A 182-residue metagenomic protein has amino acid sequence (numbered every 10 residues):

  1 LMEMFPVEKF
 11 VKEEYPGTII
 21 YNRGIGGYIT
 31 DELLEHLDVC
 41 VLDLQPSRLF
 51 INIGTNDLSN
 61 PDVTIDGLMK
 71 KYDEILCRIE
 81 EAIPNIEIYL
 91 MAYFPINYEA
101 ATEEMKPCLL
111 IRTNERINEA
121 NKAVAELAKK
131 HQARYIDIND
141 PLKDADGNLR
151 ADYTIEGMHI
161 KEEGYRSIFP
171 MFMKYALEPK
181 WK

Functional and structural regions predicted by a protein language model:
L1-Q45: Serine-esterase "nucleophile elbow" of acetyl-processing enzymes
R23-I25, I53-P61: Cell-envelope and extracellular/periplasmic
D31-E32, D57-D62, Y98-A101: A short acidic, helix-capping loop that chelates divalent metal ions and anchors anionic groups
V41-I51, P84: Proline-aspartate-enriched helix->loop->beta-strand connector
I65-E74: Charged helix-capping and loop-helix junction motifs
I75-I79, A128: Hydrophobic positions in alpha-helices of CheY-like receiver
P95-K182: Catalytic His-Asp segment of secreted/periplasmic serine-dependent ester chemistry enzymes
